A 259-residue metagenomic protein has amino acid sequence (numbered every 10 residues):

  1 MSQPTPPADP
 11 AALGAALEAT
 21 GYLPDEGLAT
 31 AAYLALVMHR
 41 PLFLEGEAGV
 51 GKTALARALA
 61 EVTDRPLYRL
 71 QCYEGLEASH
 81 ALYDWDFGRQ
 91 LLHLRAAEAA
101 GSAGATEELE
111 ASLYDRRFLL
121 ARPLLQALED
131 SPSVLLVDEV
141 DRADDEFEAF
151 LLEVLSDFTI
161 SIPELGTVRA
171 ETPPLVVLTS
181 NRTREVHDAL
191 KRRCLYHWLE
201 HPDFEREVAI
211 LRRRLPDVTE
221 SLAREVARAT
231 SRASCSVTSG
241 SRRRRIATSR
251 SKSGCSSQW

Functional and structural regions predicted by a protein language model:
M1-C235, S239-K252, W259: C-terminal regulatory/interaction module of P-loop NTP-utilizing enzymes
